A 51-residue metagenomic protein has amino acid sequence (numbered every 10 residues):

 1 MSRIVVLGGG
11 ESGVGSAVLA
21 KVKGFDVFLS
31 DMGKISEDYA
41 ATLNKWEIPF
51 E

Functional and structural regions predicted by a protein language model:
M1-E51: N-terminal leader/targeting and accessory segments in enzymes
